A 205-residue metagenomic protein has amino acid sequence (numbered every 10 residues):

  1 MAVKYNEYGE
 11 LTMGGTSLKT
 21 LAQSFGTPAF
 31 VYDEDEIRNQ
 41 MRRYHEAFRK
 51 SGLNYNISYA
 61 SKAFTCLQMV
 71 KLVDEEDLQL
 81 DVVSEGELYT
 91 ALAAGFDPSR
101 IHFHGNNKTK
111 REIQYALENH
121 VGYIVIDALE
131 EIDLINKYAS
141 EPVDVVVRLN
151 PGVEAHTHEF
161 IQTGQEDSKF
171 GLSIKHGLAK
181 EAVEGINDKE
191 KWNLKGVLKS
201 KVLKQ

Functional and structural regions predicted by a protein language model:
M1-I124, L129-V143, K180, D188: A charged N-terminal "starter" segment
H102, V146-R148, L198: Conserved beta-strand segments that form the floor/walls of ligand-binding pockets within enzyme and binding domains
N119, V145, G164-E166: Ligand-binding grooves and catalytic loops that recognize ribose/phosphate and carbohydrate rings, and esterified lipid
P142-E154: Glycine-rich, aromatic-flanked loop segments that form ligand/cofactor-binding clefts across common enzyme folds
P151-Q205: Active-site loop/helix belt of alpha/beta enzymes
